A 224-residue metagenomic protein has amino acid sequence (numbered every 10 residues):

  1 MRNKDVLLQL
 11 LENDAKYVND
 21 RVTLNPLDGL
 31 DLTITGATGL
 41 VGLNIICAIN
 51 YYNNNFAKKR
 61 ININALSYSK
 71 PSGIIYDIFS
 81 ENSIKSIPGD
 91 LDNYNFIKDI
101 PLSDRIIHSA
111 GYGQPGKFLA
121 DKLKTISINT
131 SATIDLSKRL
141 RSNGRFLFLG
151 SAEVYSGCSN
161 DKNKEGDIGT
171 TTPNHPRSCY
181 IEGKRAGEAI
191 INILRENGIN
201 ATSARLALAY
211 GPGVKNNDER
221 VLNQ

Functional and structural regions predicted by a protein language model:
M1-T33, C47: Non-catalytic terminal and boundary segments that flank Rossmann-like NAD(P)-dependent oxidoreductase
D31-N55: N-terminal Rossmann NAD(P)H-binding glycine-rich loop of SDR-like oxidoreductase domains
P88-I128: NAD(P)H-binding glycine-rich loop region in Rossmannoid oxidoreductase-like domains and their noncatalytic homologs
G113-G116, A152-N160, A207-Y210: Active-site segment of SDR-like NAD(P)-dependent oxidoreductases
A120, K124-A132, N174, S178 (+1 more regions): Glycine-rich NAD(P)-binding loop of the Rossmann-fold in SDR/ketoreductase-type enzymes
I134-R177: Conserved Rossmann-fold NAD(P)-dependent oxidoreductase catalytic core, especially the SDR/UDP-sugar
N160-K162, C179-I181, A189-Q224: NAD(P)-dependent short-chain dehydrogenase/reductase
